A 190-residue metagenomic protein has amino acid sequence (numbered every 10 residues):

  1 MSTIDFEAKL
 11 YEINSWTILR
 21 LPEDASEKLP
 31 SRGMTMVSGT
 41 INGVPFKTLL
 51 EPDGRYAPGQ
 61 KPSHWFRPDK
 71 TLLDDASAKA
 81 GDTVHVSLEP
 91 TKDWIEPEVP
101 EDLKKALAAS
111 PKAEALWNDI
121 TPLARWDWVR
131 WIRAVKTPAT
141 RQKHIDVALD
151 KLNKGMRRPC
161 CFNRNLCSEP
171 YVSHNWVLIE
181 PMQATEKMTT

Functional and structural regions predicted by a protein language model:
M1, P62, K79, S87 (+1 more regions): Mature exported/compartmentalized surface modules and terminal targeting/interaction regions
M1-P62, A76-L103, C160: Long, compositionally biased stretches
L21, R67-P68: A conserved hydrophobic position in a structured secondary element of the catalytic/binding core that shapes
M36, K70, E114: Short glycine-/small-residue-rich flexible loop motifs, especially phosphate/cofactor-binding loops
D69-D75: Short alpha-helix capping/helix-loop boundary micro-motifs
